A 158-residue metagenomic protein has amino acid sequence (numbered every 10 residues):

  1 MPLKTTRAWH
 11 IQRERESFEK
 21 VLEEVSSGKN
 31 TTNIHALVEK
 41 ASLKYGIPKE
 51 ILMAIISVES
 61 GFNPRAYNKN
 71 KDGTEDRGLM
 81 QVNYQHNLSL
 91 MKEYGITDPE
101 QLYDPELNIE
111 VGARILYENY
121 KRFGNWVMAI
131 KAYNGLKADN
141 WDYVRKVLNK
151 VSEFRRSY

Functional and structural regions predicted by a protein language model:
M1-K4, I11: N-terminal, intrinsically disordered low-complexity tails/presequences enriched in Lys/Ser/Pro and small residues
A8, E16-Y158: Catalytic glycan-binding domains that act on GlcNAc-containing polysaccharides
